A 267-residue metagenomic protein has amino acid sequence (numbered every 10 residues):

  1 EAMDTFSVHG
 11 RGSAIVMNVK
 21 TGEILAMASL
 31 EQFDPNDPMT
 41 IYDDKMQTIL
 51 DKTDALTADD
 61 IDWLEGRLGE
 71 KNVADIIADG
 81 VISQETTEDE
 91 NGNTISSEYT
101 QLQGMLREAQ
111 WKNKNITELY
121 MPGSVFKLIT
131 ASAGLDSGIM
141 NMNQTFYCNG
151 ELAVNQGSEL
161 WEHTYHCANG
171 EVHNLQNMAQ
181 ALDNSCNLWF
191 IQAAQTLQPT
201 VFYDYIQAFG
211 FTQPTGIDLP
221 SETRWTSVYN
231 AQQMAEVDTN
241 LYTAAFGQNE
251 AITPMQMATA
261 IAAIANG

Functional and structural regions predicted by a protein language model:
E1-G12, K20: Conserved, well-ordered alpha-helix/loop/beta-strand core segments that scaffold catalytic motifs
G12, K20-V125, I129-G267: Beta-lactam-recognizing serine transpeptidase/beta-lactamase-like catalytic domain environment
